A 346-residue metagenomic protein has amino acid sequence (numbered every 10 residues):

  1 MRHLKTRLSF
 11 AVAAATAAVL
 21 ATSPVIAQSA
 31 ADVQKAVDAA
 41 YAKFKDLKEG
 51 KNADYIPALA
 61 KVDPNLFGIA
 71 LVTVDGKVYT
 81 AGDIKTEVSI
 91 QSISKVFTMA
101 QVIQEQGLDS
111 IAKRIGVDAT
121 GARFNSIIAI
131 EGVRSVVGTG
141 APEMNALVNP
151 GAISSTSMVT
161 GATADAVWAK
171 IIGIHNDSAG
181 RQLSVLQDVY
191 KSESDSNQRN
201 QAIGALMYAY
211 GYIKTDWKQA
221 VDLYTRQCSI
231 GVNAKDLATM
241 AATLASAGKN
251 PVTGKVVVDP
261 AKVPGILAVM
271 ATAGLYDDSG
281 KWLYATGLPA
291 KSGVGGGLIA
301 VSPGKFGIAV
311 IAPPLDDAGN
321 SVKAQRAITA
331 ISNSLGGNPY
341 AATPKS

Functional and structural regions predicted by a protein language model:
M1-A13: Bacterial N-terminal signal peptides that target proteins for export
A11-A21: Bacterial N-terminal signal peptides
T22-A27: Sec/Tat signal peptide C-region and signal peptidase I cleavage site
S29-V33, A39-A42, L47-E49, V102-Q227: Active-site-adjacent helix/loop patches that line small-molecule binding or acyl-intermediate pockets
K45-A81, G297-A300: A short, well-structured edge-of-sheet supersecondary motif
D75-G76, V88-A112, M240, I308: Active-site SXXK
D165, S194-N197, A202-I266, D316-S321: Penicillin-binding protein/beta-lactamase superfamily catalytic region
S246-S346: Structured C-terminal helix/loop/strand segments within mature extracytoplasmic catalytic/sensor domains
